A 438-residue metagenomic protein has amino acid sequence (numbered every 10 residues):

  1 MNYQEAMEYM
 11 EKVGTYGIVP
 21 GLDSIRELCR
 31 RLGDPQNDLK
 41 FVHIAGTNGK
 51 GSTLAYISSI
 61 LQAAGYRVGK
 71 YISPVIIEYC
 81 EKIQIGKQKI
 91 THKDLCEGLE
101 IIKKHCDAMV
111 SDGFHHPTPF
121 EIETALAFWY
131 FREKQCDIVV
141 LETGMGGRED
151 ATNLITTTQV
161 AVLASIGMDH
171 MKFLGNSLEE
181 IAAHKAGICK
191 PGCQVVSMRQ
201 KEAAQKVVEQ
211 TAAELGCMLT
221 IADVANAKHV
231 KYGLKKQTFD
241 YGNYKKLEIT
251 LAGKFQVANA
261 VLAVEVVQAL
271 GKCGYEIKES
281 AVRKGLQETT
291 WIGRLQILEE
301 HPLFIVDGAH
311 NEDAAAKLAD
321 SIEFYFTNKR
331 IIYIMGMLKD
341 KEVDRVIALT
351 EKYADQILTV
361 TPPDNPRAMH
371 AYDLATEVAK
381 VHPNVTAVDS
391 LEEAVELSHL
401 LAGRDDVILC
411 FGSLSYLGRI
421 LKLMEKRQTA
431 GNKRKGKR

Functional and structural regions predicted by a protein language model:
M1-G46, T53-Y66, K70-I72, D107-F114: Short functional linear segments
C29, D34-N37, A63-T156, E202: ATP-dependent carboxylate-amine ligase catalytic core
D38, E133, I138-L141, E149-V162 (+3 more regions): Nucleotide phosphate-binding/pyrophosphate-handling subdomain across enzymes that bind or process nucleotide phosphates
I57-Q62, F131, T350, V378: Hydrophobic alpha-helical packing residues
I72, M198-R199, T211-G233, I249-K254 (+6 more regions): Beta-strand->loop->alpha-helix junctions that form or flank phosphate-binding loops in nucleotide-handling enzymes
E123-F173, Q205-K246: Extended acidic/charged loop-beta regions that coordinate divalent cations and stabilize anionic phosphate/carboxylate
M198-T220, K235, L303-V306, E312 (+1 more regions): C-terminal helical cap/extension that packs against the catalytic core of soluble nucleotide-cofactor enzymes
P362-N365, G431-R438: Short, flexible loop segments at boundaries between secondary-structure elements
